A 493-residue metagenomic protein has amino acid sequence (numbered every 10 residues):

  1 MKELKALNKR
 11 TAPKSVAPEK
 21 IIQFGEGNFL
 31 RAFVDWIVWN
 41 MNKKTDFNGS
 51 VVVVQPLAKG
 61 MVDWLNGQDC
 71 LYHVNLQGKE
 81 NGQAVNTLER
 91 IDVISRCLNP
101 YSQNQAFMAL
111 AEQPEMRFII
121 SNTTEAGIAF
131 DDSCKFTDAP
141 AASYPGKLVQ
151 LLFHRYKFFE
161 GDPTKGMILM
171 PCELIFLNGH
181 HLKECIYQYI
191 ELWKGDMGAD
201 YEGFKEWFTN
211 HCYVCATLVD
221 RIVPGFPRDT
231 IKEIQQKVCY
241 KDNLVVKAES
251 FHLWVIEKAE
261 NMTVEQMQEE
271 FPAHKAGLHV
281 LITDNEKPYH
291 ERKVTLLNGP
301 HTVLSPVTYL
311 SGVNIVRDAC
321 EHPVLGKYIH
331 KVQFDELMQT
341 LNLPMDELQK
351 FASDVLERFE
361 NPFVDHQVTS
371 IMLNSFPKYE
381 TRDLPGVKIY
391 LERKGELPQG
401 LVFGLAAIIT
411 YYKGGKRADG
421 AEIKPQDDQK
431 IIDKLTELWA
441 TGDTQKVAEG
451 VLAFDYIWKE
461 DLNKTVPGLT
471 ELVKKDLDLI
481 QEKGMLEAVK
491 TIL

Functional and structural regions predicted by a protein language model:
M1-L493: Substrate/ligand-engaging "lid" and interaction regions
